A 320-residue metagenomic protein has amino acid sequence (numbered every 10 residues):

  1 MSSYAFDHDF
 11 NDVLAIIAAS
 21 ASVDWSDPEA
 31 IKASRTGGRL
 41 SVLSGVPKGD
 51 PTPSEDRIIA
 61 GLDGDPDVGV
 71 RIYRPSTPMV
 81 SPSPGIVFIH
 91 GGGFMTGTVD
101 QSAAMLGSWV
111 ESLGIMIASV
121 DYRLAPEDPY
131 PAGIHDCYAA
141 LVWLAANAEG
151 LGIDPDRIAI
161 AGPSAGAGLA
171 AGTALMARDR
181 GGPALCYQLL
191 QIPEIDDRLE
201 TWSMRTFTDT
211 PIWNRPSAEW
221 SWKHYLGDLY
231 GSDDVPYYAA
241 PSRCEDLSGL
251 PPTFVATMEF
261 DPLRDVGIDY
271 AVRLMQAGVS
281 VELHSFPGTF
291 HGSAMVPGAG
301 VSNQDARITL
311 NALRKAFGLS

Functional and structural regions predicted by a protein language model:
M1-I72, N303, N311, F317-S320: A glycine/proline-hinged amphipathic helix-loop "lid/cap" segment that gates access to hydrophobic ligand pockets
P82-G91: Short beta-strand element of the alpha/beta-hydrolase
D100-S119: Short amphipathic alpha-helix adjacent to the substrate-entry channel of hydrolases
D128-G150, T309: Alpha/beta-hydrolase active-site loop
A145-I160, R180: Gly/Ser-rich "nucleophile elbow"/oxyanion-hole loop immediately N-terminal to the catalytic nucleophile in hydrolases
G162, G166, A170: Gly/Ala-rich beta-loop-alpha elbow adjacent to hydrolase catalytic centers
L175-S232: Hydrolase active-site cap/lid region
V255-T257: Short beta-strand/loop motif that positions the catalytic acidic residue of the alpha/beta-hydrolase fold
